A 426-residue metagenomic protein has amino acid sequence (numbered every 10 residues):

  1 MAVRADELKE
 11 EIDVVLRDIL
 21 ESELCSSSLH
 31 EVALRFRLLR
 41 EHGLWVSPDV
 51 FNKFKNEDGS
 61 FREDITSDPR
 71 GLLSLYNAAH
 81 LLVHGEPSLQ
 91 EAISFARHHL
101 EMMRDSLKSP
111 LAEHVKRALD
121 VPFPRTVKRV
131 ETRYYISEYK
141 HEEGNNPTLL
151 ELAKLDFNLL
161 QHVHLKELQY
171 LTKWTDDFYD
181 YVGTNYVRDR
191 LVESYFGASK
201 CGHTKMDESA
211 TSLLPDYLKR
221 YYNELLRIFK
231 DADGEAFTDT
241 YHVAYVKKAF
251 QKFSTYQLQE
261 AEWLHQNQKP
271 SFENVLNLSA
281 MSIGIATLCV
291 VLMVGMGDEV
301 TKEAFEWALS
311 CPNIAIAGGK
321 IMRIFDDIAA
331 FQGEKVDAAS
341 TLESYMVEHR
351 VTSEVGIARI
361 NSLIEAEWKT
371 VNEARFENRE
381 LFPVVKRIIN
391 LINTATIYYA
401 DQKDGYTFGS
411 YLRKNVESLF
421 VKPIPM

Functional and structural regions predicted by a protein language model:
M1-M426: Terpene synthase/cyclase
